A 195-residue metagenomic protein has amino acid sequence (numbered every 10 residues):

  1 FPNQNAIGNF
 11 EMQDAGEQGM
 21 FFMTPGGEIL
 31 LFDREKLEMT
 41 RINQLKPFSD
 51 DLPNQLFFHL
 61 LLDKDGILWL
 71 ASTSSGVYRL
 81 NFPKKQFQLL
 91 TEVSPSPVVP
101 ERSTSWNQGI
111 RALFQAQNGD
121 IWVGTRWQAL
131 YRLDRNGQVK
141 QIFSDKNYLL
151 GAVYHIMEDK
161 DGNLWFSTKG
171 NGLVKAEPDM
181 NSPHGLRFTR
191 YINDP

Functional and structural regions predicted by a protein language model:
F1-P195: Carboxylate-rich, polar loop motifs that coordinate divalent cations or form catalytic acidic clusters
